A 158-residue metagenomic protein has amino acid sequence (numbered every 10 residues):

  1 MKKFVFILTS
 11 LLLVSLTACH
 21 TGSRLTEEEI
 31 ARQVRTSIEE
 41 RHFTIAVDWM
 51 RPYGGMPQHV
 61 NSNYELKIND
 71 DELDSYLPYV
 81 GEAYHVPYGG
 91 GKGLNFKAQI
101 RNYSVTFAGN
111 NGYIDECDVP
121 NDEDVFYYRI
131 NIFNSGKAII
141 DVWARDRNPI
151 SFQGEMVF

Functional and structural regions predicted by a protein language model:
M1-F4: Positively charged n-region of N-terminal signal peptides that target proteins for export
L11-L12: Repetitive helical segments and hydrophobic/amphipathic motifs
S15-A18: C-terminal motif of bacterial Sec signal peptides marking the signal peptidase cleavage site
H20-S23: Bacterial signal peptide processing site
E27-Y84: N-terminal secretory signal peptides
M56-P57, Y84-G89, P149-G154: A short, polar/proline- and glycine-enriched secondary-structure boundary/capping micro-motif
L66-G112: Mature extracytoplasmic domains of secretory-pathway proteins
I100-F158: Helix-rich interaction surfaces within compact, conserved domain-sized segments that mediate assembly or partner
